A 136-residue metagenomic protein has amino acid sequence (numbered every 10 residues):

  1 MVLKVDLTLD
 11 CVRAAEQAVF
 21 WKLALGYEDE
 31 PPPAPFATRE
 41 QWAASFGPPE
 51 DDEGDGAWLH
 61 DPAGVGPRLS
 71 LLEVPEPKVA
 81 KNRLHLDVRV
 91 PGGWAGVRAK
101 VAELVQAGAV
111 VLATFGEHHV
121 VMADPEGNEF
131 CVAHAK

Functional and structural regions predicted by a protein language model:
M1-V111, A123-K136: Glyoxalase I/VOC metalloenzyme domain signal
F115-E117: Short, small/polar residue-rich loop motifs at catalytic or cofactor-binding pockets
